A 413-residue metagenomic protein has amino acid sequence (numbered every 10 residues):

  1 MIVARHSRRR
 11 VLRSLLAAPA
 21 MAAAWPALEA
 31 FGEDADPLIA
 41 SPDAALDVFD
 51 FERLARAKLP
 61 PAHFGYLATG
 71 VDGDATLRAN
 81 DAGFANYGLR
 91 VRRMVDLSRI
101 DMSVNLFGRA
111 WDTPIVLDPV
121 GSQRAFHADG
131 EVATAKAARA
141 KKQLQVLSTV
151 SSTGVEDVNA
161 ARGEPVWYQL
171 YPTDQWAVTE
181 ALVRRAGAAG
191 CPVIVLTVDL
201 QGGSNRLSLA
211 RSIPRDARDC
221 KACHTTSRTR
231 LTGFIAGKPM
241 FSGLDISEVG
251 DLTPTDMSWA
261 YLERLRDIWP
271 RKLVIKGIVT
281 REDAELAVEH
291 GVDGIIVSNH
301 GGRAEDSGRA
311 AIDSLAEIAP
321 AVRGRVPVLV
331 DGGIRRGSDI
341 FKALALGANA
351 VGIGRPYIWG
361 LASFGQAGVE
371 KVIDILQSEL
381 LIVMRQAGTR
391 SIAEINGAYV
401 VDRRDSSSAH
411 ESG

Functional and structural regions predicted by a protein language model:
M1-P19: N-terminal secretory signal peptides and thylakoid transit peptides that target proteins across membranes
A35-G108, R215-M257, A393-I395, V401-G413: An N-cap/entry alpha-helix motif that binds or orients negatively charged groups
P60, L117, A138, L196 (+4 more regions): Conserved, mostly hydrophobic/aromatic
D112-S148: Glycine-rich active-site/cofactor-binding loop and its immediate structural neighborhood
I115-D118, Q145-L147, V166-Y168, I194 (+4 more regions): Hydrophobic faces of well-ordered beta-strands that scaffold small-molecule active sites in alpha/beta enzyme cores
V155-G163, V288: Acidic (Asp/Glu)-rich catalytic clusters
A181-V330, L346: Alpha/beta enzyme core
E317, A362-L380: C-terminal helical cap(s) of enzyme catalytic domains, especially alpha/beta-barrels
